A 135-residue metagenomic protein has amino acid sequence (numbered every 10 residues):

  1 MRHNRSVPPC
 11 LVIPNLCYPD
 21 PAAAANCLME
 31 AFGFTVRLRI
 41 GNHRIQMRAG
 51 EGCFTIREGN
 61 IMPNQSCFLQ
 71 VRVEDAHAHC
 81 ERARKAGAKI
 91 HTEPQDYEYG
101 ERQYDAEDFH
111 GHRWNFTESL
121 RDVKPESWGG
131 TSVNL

Functional and structural regions predicted by a protein language model:
M1-A25, C53, C67-L69, T117-L135: N-terminal beta-strand motif that seeds the catalytic metal site of vicinal oxygen chelate
V12, N42-H43, C67, G100-R102: Residue-level marker for the onset of beta-strands and adjacent loop->beta junctions in well-ordered domains
P14, L28, A83: Terminal peptide-recognition signature
D20-A22, L69-R113, L120: Vicinal oxygen chelate
E30-R37, G87-K89: Conserved acetyl-CoA-binding loop of GNAT-fold acetyltransferases
T35-C67, R113-E118: Conserved short beta-strand elements that form part of the metal-binding/catalytic scaffold of enzyme active sites
P63-Q65, G100, K124: A conserved beta-turn-beta hairpin within the catalytic core of GNAT-like acetyltransferases that forms part
